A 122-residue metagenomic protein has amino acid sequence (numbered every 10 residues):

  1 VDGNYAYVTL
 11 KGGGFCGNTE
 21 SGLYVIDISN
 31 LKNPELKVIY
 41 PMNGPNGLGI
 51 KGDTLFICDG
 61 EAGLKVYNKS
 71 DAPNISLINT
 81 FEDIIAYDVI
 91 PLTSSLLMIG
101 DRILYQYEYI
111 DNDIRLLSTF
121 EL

Functional and structural regions predicted by a protein language model:
V1-L122: Feature marking well-ordered beta-strand scaffolds used for ligand recognition
